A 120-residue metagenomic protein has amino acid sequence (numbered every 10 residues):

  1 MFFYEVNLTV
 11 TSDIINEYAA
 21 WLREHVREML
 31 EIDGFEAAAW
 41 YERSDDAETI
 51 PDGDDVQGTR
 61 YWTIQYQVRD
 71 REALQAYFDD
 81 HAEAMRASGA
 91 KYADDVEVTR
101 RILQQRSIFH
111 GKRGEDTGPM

Functional and structural regions predicted by a protein language model:
F2-T9: Active-site-flanking beta-strand signature of metal-NTP-handling nucleotidyl enzymes and homologous cyclase-like
T9-D13, V68-R71: Structural beta->alpha junctions
I14-Y41, A84-A87: Short amphipathic alpha-helical segments
R23, D79-A84, E115-M120: Short intrinsically disordered coil segments
I32-E36, D52-Y61, Q65-Q104: An amphipathic, aromatic/His-enriched active-site/gating alpha helix that lines ligand/cofactor pockets
A39-I50: Short amphipathic beta-strand and strand-loop transition segments with alternating hydrophobic
E42-S44, I102-R106: A general secondary-structure junction signal
T49-D54, Q105-M120: Short, low-order "capping/linker" segments at domain edges
